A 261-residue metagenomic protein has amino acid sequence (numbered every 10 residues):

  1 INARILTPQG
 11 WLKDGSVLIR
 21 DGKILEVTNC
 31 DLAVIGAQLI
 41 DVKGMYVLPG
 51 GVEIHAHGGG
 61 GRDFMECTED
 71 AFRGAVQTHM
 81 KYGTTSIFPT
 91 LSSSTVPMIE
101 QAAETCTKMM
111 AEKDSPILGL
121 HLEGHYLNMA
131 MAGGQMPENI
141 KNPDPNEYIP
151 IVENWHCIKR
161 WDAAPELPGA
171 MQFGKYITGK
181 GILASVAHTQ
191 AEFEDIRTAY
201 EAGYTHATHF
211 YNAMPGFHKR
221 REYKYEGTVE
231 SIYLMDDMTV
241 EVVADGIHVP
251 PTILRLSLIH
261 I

Functional and structural regions predicted by a protein language model:
I1-A33: N-terminal metal-binding scaffold of metallo-dependent hydrolase/deaminase domains
A3, V17, G22, G44 (+5 more regions): Divalent metal-coordination and catalytic microenvironments
I5, A33-E69, R73, Q77: Replace "His-x-His-based motif
H57, R73-A102, S115-N128, W155-E166 (+3 more regions): Divalent metal-dependent hydrolysis catalytic cores, especially in the metallo-beta-lactamase
V76, E100-T107, Y148, G174 (+3 more regions): Generic structural signal for well-ordered alpha-helices, preferentially at hydrophobic/aromatic core positions
L122, M129-P145, P150-E226: Divalent metal-binding pocket/active-site signature
Y233, T239-S257: Anionic-ligand-binding alpha/beta catalytic cores of soluble enzymes and soluble regulatory domains that recognize
I259-I261: Conserved small/polar residues in nucleotide/adenosyl-binding loops
